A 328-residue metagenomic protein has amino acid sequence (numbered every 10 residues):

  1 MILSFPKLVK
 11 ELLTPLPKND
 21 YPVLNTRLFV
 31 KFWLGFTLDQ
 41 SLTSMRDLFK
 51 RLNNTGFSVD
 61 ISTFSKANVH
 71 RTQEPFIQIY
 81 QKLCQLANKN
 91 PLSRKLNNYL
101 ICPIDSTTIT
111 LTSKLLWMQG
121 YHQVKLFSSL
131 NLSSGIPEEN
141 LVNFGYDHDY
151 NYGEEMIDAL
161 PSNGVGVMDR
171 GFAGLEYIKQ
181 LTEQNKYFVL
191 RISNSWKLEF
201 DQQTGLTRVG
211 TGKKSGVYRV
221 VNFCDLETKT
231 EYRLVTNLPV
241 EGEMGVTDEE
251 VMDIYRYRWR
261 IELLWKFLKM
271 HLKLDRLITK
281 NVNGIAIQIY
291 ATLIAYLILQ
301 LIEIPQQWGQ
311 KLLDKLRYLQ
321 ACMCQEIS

Functional and structural regions predicted by a protein language model:
M1-M45, F64, N68-R71, Q78-Y80 (+4 more regions): Single, function-defining residue in the core of a domain
N19, R51-K66: Short, basic interhelical loop/turn and adjoining N-cap of the next helix at nucleic-acid- or acidic-partner-contacting
R46-K50: Residues within the helices of the helix-turn-helix
T55, R71-E74, L86, L274: A short structural micro-motif
E74-N90: Short Lys/Arg-enriched helix C-cap and helix-to-coil transition segments that create basic nucleic-acid-contact patches
